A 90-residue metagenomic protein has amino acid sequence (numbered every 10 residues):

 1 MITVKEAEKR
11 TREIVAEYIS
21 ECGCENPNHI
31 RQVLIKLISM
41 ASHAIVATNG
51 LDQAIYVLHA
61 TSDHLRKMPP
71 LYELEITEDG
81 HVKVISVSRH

Functional and structural regions predicted by a protein language model:
M1-H90: Solvent-exposed interaction surfaces and binding hotspots enriched for charged
